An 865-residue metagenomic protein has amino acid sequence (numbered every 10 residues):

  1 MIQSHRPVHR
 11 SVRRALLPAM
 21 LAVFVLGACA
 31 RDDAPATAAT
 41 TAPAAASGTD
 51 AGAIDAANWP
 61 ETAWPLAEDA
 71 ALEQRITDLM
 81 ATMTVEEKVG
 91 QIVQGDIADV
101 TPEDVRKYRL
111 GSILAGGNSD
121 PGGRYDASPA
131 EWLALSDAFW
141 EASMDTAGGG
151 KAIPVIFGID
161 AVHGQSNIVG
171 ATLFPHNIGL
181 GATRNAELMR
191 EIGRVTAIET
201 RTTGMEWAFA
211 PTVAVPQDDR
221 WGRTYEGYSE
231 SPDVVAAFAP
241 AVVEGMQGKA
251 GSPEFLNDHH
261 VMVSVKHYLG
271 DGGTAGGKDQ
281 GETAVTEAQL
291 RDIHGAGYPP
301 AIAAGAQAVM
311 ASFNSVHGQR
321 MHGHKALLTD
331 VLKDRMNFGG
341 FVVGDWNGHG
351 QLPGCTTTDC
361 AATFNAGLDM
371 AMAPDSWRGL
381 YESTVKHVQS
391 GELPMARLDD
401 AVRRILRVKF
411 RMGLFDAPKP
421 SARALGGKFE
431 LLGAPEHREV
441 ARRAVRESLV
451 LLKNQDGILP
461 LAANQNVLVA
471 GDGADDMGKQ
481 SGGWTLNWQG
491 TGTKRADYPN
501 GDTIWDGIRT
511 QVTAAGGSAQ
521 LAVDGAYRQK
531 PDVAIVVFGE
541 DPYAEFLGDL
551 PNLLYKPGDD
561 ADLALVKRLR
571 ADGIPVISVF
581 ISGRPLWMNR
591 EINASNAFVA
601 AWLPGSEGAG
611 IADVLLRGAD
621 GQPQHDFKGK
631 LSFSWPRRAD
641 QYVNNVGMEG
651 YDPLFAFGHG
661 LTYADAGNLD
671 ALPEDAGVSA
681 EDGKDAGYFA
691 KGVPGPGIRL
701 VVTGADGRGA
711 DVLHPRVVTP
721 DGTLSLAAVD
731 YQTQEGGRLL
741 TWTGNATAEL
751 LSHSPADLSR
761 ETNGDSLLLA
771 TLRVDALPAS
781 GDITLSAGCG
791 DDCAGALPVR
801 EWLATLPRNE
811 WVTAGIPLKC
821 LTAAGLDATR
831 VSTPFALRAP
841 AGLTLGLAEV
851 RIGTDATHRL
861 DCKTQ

Functional and structural regions predicted by a protein language model:
I2-L17: Bacterial N-terminal signal peptides that target proteins for export
V25-A28: C-terminal motif of bacterial Sec signal peptides marking the signal peptidase cleavage site
A30-V701, D706-R708: Glycoside hydrolase catalytic-domain context in secreted enzymes
I405, L468, L615, L768-L772 (+1 more regions): Buried hydrophobic-core signal for structured, non-transmembrane domains
F538, I852-Q865: Short, low-complexity, Pro/Ser/Thr/Gly-rich segments in the mature regions of secreted, periplasmic
G695-I698, H714-L750: Short carbohydrate-recognition loop motifs
G744-G825, A839-H858: Extracellular ligand-binding interfaces
A823-P834: Noncatalytic modules at the cell exterior or secretory-pathway interfaces, chiefly beta-strand-rich lectin/adhesion
